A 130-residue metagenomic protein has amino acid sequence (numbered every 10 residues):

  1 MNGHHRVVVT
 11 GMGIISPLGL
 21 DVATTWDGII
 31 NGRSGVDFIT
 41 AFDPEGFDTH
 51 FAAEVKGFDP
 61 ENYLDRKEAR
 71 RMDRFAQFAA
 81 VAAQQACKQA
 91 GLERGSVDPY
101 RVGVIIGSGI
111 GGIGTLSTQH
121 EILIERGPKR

Functional and structural regions predicted by a protein language model:
M1-R130: Conserved "HGTGT" condensation-loop signature of ketosynthase/thiolase-family condensing enzymes that catalyze
